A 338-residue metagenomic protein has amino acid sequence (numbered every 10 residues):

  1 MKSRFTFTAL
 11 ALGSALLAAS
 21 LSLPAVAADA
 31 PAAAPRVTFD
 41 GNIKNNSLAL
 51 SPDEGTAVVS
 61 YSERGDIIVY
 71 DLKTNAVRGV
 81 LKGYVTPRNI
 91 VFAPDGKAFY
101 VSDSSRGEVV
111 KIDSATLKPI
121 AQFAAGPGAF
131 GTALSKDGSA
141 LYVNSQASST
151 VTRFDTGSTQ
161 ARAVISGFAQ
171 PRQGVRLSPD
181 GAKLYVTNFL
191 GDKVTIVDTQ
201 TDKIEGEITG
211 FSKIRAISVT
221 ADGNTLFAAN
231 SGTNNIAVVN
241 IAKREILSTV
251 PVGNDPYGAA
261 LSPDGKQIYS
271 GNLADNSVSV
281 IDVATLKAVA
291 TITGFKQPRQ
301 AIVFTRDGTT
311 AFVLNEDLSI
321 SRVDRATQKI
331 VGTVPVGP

Functional and structural regions predicted by a protein language model:
M1-A9: Bacterial Sec-dependent N-terminal signal peptides
R4-F5, A15, S20-P338: Predominantly soluble domains enriched in secretory-pathway, periplasmic, or organellar proteins
L12: Short Lys/Arg-rich basic patches
